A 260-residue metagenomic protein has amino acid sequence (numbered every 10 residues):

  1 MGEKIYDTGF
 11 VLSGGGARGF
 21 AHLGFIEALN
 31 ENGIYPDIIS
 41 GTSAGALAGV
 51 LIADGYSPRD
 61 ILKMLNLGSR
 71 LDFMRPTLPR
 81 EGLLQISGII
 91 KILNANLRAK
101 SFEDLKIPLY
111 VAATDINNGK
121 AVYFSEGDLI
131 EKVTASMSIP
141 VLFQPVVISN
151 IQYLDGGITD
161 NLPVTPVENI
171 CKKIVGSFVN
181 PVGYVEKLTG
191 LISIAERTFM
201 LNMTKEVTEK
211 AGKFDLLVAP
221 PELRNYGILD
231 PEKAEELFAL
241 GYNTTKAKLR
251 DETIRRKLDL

Functional and structural regions predicted by a protein language model:
M1-T42, V50-L260: Patatin-like phospholipase
